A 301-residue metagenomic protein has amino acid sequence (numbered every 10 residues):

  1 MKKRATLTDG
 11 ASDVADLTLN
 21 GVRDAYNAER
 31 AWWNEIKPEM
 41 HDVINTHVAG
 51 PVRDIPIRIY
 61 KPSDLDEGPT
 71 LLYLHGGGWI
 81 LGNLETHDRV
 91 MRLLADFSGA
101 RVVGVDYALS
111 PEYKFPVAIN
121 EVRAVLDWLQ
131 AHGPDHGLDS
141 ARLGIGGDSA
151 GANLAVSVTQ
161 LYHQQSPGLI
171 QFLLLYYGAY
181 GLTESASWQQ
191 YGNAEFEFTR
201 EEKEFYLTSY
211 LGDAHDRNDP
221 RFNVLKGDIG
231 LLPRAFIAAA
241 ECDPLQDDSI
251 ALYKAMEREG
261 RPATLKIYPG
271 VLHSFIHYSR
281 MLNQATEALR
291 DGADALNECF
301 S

Functional and structural regions predicted by a protein language model:
M1-P62, S301: A glycine/proline-hinged amphipathic helix-loop "lid/cap" segment that gates access to hydrophobic ligand pockets
E67-G77: Short beta-strand element of the alpha/beta-hydrolase
E85-G104: Short amphipathic alpha-helix adjacent to the substrate-entry channel of hydrolases
Q130-I145: Gly/Ser-rich "nucleophile elbow"/oxyanion-hole loop immediately N-terminal to the catalytic nucleophile in hydrolases
G147, G151, A155: Gly/Ala-rich beta-loop-alpha elbow adjacent to hydrolase catalytic centers
Q160-H215: Hydrolase active-site cap/lid region
I237-A239: Short beta-strand/loop motif that positions the catalytic acidic residue of the alpha/beta-hydrolase fold
L282-S301: Catalytic active-site module of serine/aspartate enzymes centered on a nucleophile-bearing elbow/loop
